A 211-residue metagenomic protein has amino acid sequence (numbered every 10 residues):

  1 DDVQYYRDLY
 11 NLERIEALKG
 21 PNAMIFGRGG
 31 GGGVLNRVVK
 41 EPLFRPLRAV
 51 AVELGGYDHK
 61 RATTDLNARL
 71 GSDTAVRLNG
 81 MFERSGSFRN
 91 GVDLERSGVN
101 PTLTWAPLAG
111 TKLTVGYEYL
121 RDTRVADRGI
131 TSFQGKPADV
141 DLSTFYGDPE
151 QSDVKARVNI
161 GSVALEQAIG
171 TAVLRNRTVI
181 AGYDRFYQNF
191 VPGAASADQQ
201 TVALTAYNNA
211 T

Functional and structural regions predicted by a protein language model:
D1-P21: Periplasmic plug
V3, A23, V50-A51, E150: Conserved short-loop catalytic and cofactor-binding motifs
V3-Q4, G55, A168: Structured loop/turn residues at secondary-structure junctions
V3-Y6, T64, F88, P149: Short, solvent-exposed loop/turn positions at domain surfaces that link secondary-structure elements or cap domain
Y10-E13, M24-P101, P107-T111, N159 (+1 more regions): Outer-membrane beta-barrel translocator/receptor signature
P21, E41, Y119-R121: Short, flexible active-site-adjacent loop segments at beta-strand->alpha-helix junctions, enriched in small/polar
E83-S87, N100-A106, G110-A168, V173-A210: Acidic/polar loop-and-plug regions of large Gram-negative outer-membrane beta-barrel proteins
